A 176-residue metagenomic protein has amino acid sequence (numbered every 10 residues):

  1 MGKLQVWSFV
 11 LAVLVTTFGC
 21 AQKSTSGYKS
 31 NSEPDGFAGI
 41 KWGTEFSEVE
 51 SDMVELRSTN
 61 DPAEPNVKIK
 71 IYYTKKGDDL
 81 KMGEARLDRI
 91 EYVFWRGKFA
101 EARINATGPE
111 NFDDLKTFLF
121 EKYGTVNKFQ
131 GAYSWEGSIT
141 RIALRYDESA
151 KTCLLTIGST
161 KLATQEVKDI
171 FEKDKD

Functional and structural regions predicted by a protein language model:
M1-S8: Bacterial N-terminal signal peptides that target proteins for export
L4, Y28-S30, L80-K81, R86: Hydrophobic alpha-helical segments, principally membrane-spanning helices and signal/leader peptides
F9-V13: Hydrophobic helical h-region of N-terminal Sec-dependent signal peptides in bacterial secretory/periplasmic proteins
T17-G19: C-terminal motif of bacterial Sec signal peptides marking the signal peptidase cleavage site
K23-K68, R96, E101-D176: Non-cytosolic coordination micro-motifs
I71-T107: Mid-chain, structured segments of secreted extracytoplasmic proteins
